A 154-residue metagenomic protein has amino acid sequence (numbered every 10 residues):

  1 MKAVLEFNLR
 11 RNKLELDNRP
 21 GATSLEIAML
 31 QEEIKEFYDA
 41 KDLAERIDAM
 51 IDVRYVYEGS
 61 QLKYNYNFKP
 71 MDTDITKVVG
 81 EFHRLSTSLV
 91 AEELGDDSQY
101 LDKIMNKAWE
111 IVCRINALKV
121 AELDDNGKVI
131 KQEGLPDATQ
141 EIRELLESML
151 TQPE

Functional and structural regions predicted by a protein language model:
M1-E154: Flexible "arm" and connector segments at domain edges
